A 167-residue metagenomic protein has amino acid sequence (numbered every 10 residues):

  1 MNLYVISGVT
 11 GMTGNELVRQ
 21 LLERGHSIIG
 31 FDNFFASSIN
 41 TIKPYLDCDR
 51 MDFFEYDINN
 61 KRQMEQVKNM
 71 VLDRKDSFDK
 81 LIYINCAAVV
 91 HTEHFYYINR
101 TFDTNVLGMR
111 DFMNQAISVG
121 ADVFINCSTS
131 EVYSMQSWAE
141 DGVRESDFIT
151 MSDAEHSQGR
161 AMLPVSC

Functional and structural regions predicted by a protein language model:
M1-C167: N-terminal Rossmann-like NAD(P)+-binding domain of SDR-like oxidoreductases, especially those catalyzing
